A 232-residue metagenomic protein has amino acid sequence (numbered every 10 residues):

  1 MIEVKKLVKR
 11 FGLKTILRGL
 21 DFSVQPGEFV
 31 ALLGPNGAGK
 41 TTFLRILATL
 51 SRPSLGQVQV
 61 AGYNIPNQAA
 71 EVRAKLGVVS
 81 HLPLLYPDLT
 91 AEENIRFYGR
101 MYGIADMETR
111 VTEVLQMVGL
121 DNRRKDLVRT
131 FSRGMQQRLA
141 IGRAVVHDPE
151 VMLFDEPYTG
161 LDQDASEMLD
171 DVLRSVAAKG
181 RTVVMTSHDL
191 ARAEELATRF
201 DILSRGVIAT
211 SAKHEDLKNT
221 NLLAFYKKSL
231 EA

Functional and structural regions predicted by a protein language model:
A48: Helix-to-loop junction immediately C-terminal to a conserved catalytic motif
G56-N64, V72: Conserved ABC transporter NBD signature motif
R96, R100-R123: Conserved ABC ATPase "signature" region
M152-D155: Catalytic Walker B motif of ABC-type/P-loop ATPase nucleotide-binding domains
Q163-A165: Helix N-cap at the start of a conserved alpha-helix in ABC-type nucleotide-binding domains
S187-H188: H-loop/switch region of ABC-family ATPase nucleotide-binding domains
